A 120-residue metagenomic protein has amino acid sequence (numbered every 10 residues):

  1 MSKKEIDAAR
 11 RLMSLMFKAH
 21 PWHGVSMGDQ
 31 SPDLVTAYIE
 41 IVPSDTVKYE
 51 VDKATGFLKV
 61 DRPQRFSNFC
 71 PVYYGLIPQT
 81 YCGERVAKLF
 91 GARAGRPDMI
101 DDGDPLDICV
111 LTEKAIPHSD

Functional and structural regions predicted by a protein language model:
M1-D120: Hydrophobic N-terminal alpha-helices or hydrophobic patches in metabolic proteins across all domains of life
